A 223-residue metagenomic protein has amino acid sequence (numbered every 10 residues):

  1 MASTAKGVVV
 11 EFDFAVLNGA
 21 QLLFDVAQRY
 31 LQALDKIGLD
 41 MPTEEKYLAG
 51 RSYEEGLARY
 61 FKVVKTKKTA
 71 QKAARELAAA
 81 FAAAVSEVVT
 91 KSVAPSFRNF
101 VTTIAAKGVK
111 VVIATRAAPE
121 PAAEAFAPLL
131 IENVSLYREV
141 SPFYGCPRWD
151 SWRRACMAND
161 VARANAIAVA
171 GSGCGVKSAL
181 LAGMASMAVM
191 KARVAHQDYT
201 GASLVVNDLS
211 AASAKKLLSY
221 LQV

Functional and structural regions predicted by a protein language model:
M1-A5, A118-V223: Asp-based, Mg2+/Mn2+-dependent phosphohydrolase catalytic module
S3-P95: N-terminal helical cap/lid subdomain that shapes the substrate entry/recognition surface in HAD-like hydrolases
A15, T115-A117: Conserved phosphate-coupling serine/threonine residues in phosphotransfer and NTP-handling enzymes
V16, K46, V111, A168-V169: Conserved SAM-binding loop
Q32, A105, L180: Anion (oxyanion) recognition and catalysis
L48, S52, S92-S96, A117-A118 (+2 more regions): Short beta->alpha linker loops
R51, K107-G108, G201: Structured helix-beta-strand junction loops
A83-I113, W149: Short, acidic loop-to-helix structural element flanking the phosphoryl-transfer center in phosphate-processing enzymes
